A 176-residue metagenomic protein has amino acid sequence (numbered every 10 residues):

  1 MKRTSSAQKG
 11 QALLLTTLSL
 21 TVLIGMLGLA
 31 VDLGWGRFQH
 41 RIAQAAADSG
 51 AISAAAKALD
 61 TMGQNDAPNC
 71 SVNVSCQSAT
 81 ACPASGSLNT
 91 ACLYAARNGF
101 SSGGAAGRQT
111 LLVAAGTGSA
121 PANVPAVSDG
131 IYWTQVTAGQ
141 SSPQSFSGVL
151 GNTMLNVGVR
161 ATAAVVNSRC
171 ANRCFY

Functional and structural regions predicted by a protein language model:
M1-K9, L14: N-terminal leader/signal peptides at the extreme start of proteins
G10, V136, A161: Residue-level signature of catalytic and energy-coupling elements of molecular machines, predominantly ATP/GTP-dependent
A12, A45-A46: N-terminal alpha-helical "arm" segments
L14-V31: Alpha-helical hydrophobic helix detector
T17, A46-A54, A91, A161: Small-residue (primarily alanine) positions within well-ordered alpha-helices, especially packing/interaction faces
G34-I42, S53-Q144, N167: Short amphipathic secondary-structure patches
Q140, Q144-Y176: Short, ordered "entry" segments at domain starts
